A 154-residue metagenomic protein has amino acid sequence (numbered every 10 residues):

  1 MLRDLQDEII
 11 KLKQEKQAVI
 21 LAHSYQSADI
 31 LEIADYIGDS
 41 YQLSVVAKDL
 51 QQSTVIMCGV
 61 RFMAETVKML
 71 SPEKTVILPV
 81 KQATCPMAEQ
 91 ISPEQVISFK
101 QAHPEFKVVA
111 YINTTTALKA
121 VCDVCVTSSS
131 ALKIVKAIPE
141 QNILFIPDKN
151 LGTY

Functional and structural regions predicted by a protein language model:
M1-Y154: Active-site loop-to-helix "anion-binding N-cap" substructures in soluble metabolic enzymes
